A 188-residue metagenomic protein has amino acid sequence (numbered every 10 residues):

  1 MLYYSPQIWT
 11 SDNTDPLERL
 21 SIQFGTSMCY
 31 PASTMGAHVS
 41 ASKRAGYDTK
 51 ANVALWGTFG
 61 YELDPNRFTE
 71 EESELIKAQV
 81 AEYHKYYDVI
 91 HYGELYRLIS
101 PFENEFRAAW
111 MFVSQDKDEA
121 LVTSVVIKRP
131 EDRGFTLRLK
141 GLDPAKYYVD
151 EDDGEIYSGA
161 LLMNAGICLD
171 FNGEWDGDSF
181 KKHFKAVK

Functional and structural regions predicted by a protein language model:
M1-N66: Glycan-recognition surfaces
D48-N52, K77, E119: Non-catalytic, well-ordered alpha-helical scaffold segments
A54, V122, D150: Conserved, mostly hydrophobic/aromatic
G57-T58, L63-I99: Aromatic- and carboxylate-lined catalytic core of secreted/periplasmic carbohydrate-active enzymes
D64, H91, V122, Y157-S158: Short, solvent-exposed coil/turn linker segments
F102-P144: Carbohydrate-binding surface patches
K128-K188: C-terminal beta-sandwich/jelly-roll accessory domains of carbohydrate-active enzymes
